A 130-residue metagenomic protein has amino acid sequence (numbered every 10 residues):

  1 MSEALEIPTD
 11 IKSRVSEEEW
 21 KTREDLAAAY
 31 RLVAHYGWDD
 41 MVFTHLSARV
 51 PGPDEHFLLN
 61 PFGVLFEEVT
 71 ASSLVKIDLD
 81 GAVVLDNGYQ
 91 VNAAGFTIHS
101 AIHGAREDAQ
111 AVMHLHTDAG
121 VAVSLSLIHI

Functional and structural regions predicted by a protein language model:
M1-A111, A122: Long, non-catalytic terminal segments
A111-T117: Ordered, amphipathic secondary-structure segments that act as subunit-interaction surfaces in large macromolecular
G120-S126: Short active-site loop/helix that positions an aromatic residue
I128-I130: Conserved small/polar residues in nucleotide/adenosyl-binding loops
